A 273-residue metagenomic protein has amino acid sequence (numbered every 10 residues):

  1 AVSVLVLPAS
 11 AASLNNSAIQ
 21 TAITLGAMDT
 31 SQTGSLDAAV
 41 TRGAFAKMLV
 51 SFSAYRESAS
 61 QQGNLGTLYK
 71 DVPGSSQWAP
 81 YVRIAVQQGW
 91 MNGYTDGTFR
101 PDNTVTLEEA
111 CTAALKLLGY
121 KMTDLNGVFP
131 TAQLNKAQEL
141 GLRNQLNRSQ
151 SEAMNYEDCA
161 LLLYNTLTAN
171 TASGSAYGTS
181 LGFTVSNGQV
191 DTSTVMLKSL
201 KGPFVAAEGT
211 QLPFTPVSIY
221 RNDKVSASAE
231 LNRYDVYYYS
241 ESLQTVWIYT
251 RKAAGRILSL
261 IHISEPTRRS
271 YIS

Functional and structural regions predicted by a protein language model:
A1-A18, I23-A46, V50-A79, Q88-E108 (+3 more regions): Feature responds to low-complexity, polar/acidic, surface-exposed segments characteristic of secreted/exported proteins
A85: Histidine- and acidic-residue-rich, metal-dependent catalytic cores
A153-E157, L162-Y164: Structured, solvent-exposed acidic/aromatic patches
K224-Y237: Short nucleic-acid-contacting surface segments enriched for D/E, G, S/T with interspersed K/R
I261-I272: Single conserved hydrophobic/aromatic residue that forms the stacking wall/gate of nucleotide- or nucleobase-binding
